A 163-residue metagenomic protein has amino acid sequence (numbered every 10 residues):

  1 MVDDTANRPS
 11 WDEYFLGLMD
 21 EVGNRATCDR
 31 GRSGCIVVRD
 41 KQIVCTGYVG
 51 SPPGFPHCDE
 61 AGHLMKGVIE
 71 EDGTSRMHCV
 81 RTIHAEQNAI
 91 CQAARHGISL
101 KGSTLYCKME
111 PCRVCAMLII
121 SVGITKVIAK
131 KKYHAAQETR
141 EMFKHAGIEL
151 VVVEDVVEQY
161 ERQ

Functional and structural regions predicted by a protein language model:
M1-Q163: Zinc-dependent deaminase catalytic domain
